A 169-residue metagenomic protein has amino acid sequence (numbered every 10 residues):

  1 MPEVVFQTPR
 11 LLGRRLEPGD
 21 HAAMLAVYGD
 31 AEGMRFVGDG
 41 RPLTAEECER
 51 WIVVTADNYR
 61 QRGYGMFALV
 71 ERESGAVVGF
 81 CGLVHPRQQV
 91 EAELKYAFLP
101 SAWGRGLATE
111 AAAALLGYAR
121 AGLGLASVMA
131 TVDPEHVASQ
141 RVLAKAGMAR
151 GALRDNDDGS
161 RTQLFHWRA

Functional and structural regions predicted by a protein language model:
M1-F36, V53, A68-A169: Acyl-donor (CoA/ACP) binding surface of acyl/acetyltransferases
E32-V54, Y64-G65: Conserved GNAT-fold acetyl-CoA-binding loop/helix
N58-R62: Short loop/turn motifs at secondary-structure junctions and domain boundaries
